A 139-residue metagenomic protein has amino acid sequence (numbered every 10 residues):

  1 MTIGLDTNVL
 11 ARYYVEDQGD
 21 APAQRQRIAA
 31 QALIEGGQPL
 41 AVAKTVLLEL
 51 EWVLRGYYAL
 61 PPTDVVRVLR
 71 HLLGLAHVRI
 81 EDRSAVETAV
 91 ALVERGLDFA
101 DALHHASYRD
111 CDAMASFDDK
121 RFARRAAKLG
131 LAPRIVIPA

Functional and structural regions predicted by a protein language model:
M1-V42, Y57-D64, L129-A139: Short, well-structured N-terminal submotif of metal-dependent ribonuclease cores
T2, A106-A139: Acidic, PIN/NYN-like endoribonuclease modules and their adjacent C-terminal/linker elements
L5, A41-V42, I80, F99-A102 (+1 more regions): Short beta-strand scaffold positions
V9, V46, A85, L103-H104 (+1 more regions): Alpha-helix capping/helix-boundary segments
G36-L40, H77, R109-A113: Short active-site oxyanion
K44-L48, V66-E94: Acidic catalytic patch
E51-L54, R109: Short, amphipathic alpha-helical segments that act as regulatory/interfacial helices in nucleotide-processing proteins
S84-A85, D98-A113: Acidic, metal-associated active-site segment
